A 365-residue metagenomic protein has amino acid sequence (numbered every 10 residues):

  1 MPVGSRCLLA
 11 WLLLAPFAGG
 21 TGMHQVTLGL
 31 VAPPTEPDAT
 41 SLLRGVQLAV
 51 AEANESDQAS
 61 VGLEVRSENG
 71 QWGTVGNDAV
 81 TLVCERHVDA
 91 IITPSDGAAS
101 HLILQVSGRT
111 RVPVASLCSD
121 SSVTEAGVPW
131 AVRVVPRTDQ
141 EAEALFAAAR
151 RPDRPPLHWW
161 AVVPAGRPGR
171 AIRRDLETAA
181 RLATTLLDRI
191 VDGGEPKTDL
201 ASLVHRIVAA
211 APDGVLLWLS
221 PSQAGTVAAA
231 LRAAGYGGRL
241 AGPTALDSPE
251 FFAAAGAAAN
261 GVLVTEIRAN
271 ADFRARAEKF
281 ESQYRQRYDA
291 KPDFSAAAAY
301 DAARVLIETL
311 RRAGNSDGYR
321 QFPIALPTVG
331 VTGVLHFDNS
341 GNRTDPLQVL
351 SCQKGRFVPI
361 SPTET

Functional and structural regions predicted by a protein language model:
P2-T365: Extracytosolic ligand-binding ectodomains
